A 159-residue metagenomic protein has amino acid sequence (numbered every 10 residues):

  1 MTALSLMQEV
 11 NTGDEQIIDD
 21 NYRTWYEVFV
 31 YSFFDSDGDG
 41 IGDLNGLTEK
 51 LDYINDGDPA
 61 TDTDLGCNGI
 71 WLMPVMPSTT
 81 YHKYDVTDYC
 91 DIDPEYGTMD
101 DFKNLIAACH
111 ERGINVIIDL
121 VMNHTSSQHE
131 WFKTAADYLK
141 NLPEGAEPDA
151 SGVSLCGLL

Functional and structural regions predicted by a protein language model:
L4-L6, V10-L159: Acidic/aromatic-lined carbohydrate-recognition and catalytic surfaces of CAZymes acting on diverse glycans
